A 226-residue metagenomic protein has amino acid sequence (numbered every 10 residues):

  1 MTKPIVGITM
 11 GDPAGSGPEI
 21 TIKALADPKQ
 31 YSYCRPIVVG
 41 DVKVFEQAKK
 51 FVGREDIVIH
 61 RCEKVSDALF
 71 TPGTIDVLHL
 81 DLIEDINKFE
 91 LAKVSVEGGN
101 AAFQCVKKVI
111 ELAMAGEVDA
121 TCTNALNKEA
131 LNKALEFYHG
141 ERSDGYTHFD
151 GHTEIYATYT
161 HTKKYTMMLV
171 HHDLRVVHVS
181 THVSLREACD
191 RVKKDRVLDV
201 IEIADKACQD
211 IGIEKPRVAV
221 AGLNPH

Functional and structural regions predicted by a protein language model:
M1-F149, R191, D195-H226: Contiguous, glycine/small-aliphatic-enriched amphipathic segments in soluble metabolic enzymes
G73-I75, Y165, L174: Change "...and in nucleic-acid phosphodiester-cleaving endonucleases..." to "...and in nucleic-acid processing enzymes
R142-T166, V170-H171: FAD-binding core/adjacent interface of flavoenzyme oxidoreductases
L169-D199: Ligand-binding beta-strand-loop-alpha-helix segment within the catalytic cores of soluble metabolic enzymes
